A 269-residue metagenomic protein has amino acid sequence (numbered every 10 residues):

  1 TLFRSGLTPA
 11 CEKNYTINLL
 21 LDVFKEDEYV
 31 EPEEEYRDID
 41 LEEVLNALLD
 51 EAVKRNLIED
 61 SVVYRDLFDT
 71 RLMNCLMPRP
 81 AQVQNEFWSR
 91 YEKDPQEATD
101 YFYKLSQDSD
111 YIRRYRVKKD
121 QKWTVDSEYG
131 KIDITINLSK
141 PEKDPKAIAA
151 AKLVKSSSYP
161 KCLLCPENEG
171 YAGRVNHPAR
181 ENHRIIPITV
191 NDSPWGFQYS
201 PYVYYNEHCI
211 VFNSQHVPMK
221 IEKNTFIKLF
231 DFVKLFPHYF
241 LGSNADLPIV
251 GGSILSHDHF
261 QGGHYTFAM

Functional and structural regions predicted by a protein language model:
K54-Q198: Low-complexity, highly charged intrinsically disordered N-terminal segments that act as targeting/localization
I136-L138, Y199-P201, F212-S214, S243-A245 (+1 more regions): Glycine-rich, histidine-containing beta strand-loop boundary motifs that form or position
N182-R184, H216-L241: Helical scaffold of the NTase/Pol beta-like nucleotidyltransferase catalytic core
F197, L241, D258-F260: Hydrophobic faces of well-ordered beta-strands that scaffold small-molecule active sites in alpha/beta enzyme cores
V203-I221: Active-site-adjacent "gating/activation" loops or surface patches in catalytic cores
E207-N213, V250-F267: Histidine-centered divalent-metal-coordination microenvironment in nucleic-acid enzymes
K220, H238-L241, L247-S253, H264-M269: Conserved His + Asp/Glu catalytic blocks
